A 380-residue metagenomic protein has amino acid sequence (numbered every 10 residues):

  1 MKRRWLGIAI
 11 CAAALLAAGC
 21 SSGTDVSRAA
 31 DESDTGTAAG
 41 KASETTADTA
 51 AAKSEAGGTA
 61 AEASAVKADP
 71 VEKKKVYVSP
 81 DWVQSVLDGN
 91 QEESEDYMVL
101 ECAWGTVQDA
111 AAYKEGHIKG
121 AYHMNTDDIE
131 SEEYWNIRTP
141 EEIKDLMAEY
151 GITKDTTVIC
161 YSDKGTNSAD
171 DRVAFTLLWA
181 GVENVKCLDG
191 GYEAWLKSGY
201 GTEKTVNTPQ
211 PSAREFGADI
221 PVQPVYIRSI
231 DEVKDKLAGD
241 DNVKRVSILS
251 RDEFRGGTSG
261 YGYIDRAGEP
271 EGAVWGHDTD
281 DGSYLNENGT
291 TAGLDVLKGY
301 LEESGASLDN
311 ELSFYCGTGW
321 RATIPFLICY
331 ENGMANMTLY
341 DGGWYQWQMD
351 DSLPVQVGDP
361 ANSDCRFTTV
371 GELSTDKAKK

Functional and structural regions predicted by a protein language model:
M1-G7: Bacterial N-terminal signal peptides that target proteins for export
W5, C20-D34, G40-E44, D48 (+1 more regions): Cytosolic catalytic domains that perform sulfur/thiol-centered chemistry
C11-A13: Repetitive helical segments and hydrophobic/amphipathic motifs
